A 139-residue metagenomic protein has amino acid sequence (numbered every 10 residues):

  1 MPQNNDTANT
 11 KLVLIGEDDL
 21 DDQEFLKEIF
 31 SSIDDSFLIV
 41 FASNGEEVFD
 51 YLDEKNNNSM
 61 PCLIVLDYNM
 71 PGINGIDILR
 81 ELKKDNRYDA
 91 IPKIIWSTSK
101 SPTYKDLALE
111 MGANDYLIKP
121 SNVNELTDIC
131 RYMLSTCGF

Functional and structural regions predicted by a protein language model:
M1-L14, L20-E28, I33-L38, N122-F139: Non-catalytic signal-transmission and effector/linker regions of two-component phosphorelay proteins
F41-L63, T127: Acidic, metal-coordinating helix/loop segments flanking the phosphotransfer/catalytic sites of two-component signaling
L66-Y68: Active-site residues of response regulator receiver
M70-G72: Receiver (REC) domain active-site loop signature in two-component systems and cognate sites in sensor histidine kinases
K119: A Lys-centered signature of the CheY-like receiver
